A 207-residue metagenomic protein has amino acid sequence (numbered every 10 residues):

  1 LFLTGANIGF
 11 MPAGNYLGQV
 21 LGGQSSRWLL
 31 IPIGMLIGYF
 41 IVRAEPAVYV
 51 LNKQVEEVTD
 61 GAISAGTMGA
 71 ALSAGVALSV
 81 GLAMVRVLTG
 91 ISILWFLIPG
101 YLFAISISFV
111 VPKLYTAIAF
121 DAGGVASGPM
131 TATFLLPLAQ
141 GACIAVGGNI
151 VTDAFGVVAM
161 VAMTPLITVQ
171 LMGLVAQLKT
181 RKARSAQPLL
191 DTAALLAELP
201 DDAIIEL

Functional and structural regions predicted by a protein language model:
F2-G9, G81-L82, A132-N149: Hydrophobic alpha-helical transmembrane segments in multi-pass integral membrane proteins
F2-Y16, V42-A47: Transmembrane alpha-helix boundary signature
G5, L82-I105, I118-S127, V151-V158: Transmembrane helix-loop boundary segments of multi-pass membrane transporters
S25, A145-M163: Structural signal for the N-terminal portions of transmembrane helices and their immediately preceding loop/interface
W28-S108: Helix-loop-helix junctions within the multi-pass membrane cores of secondary transporters/permeases
K53-G61, S108-G123, T180: Alpha-helical transmembrane segments
Q54-A62, L174-L207: Intrinsically disordered, low-complexity non-transmembrane regions of multi-pass membrane transporters
F155, A159-R184: Membrane-helix cytosolic exit motif
